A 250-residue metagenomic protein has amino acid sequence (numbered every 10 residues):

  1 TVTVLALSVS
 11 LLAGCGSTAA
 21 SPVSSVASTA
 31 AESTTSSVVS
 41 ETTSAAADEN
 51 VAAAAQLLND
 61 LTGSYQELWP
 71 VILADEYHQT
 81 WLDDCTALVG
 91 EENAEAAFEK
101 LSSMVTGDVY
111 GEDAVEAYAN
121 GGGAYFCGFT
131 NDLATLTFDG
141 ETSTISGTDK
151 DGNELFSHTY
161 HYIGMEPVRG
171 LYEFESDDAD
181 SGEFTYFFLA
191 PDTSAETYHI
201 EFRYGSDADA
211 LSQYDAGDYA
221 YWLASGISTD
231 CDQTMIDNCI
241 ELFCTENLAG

Functional and structural regions predicted by a protein language model:
T1-V2: Bacterial N-terminal signal peptides that target proteins for export
S10-G14: C-terminal motif of bacterial Sec signal peptides marking the signal peptidase cleavage site
G16-A19: Bacterial signal peptide processing site
P22-N50: Intrinsically disordered, low-complexity serine/threonine-rich repeat tracts
A47, A117-G250: Calycin-type beta-barrel ligand-binding domains and close structural analogs
D48-Q66: N-terminal helix-cap/turn-to-beta initiation motif at the start of protein domains
L61-T62, W69-E76, V105: Sec/Tat-exported extracytoplasmic proteins
G90-F129: Aromatic- and Gly/Pro-rich amphipathic surface segment
